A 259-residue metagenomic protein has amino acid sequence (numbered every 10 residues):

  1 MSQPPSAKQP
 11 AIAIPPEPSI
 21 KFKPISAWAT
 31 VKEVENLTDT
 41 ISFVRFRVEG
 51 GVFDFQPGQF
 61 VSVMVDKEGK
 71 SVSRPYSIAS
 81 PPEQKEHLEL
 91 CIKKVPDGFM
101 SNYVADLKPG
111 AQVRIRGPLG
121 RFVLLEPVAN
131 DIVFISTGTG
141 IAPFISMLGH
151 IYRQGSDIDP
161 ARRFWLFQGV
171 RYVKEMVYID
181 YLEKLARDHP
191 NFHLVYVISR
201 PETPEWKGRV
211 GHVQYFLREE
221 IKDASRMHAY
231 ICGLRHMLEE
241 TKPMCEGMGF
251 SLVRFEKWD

Functional and structural regions predicted by a protein language model:
S2-P16, K21-A27, W165-D259: Reductase modules of NAD(P)H-dependent flavoproteins
I12-P109, R171, S199: Ferredoxin-reductase
G58, G140, L234: Short, conserved phosphate/pyrophosphate- and ester-handling motifs at nucleotide-, phospho-/glycolipid
K93, F134-T137, Y230-C232: Active-site-adjacent beta-strand anchor residues
G117-A129: A short, basic/flexible loop-to-alpha-helix module at the beginning of a structural domain
V123, P143-S146, E240-T241: Phosphate- and divalent-cation-binding pockets in alpha/beta enzyme and binding domains that engage nucleotide-derived
I132-M147: A phosphate-binding catalytic loop at a beta-strand-loop-alpha-helix junction that coordinates phosphoryl groups
I145-S156: Histidine-anchored nucleotide/phosphate-binding helix
